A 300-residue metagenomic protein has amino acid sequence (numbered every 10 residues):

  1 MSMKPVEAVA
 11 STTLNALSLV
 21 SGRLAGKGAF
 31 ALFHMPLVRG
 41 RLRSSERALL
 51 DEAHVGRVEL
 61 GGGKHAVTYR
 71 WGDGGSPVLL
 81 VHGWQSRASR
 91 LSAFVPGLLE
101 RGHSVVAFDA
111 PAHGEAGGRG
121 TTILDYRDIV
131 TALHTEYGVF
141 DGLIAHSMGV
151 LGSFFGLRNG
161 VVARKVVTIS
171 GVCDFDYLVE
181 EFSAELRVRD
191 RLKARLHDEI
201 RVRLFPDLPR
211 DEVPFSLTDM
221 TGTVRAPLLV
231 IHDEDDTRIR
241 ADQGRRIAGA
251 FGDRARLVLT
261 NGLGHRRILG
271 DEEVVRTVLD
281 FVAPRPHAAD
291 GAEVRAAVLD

Functional and structural regions predicted by a protein language model:
S2-E59: An N-terminal hydrophobic leader/cap segment in hydrolases
A88, V95-G117: Conserved alpha/beta-hydrolase
F94, R240-G249: Short alpha-helix in the alpha/beta-hydrolase fold that links the catalytic acid
G120-D141: Alpha/beta-hydrolase active-site loop
I144-S153: Gly/Ala-rich beta-loop-alpha elbow adjacent to hydrolase catalytic centers
V161-D207: Hydrolase active-site cap/lid region
T223-V224, V230-H232, D236: Short beta-strand/loop motif that positions the catalytic acidic residue of the alpha/beta-hydrolase fold
L263-E273, G291, L299: Catalytic histidine-centered segment of alpha/beta-hydrolase-like enzymes
